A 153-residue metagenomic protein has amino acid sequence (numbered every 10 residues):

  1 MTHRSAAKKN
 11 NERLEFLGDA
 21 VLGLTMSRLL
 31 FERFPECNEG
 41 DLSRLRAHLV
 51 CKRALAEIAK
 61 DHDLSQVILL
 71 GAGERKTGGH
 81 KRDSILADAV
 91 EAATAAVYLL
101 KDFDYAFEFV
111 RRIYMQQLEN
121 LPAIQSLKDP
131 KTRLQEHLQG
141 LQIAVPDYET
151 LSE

Functional and structural regions predicted by a protein language model:
M1-E153: Double-stranded RNA-binding/processing signature
